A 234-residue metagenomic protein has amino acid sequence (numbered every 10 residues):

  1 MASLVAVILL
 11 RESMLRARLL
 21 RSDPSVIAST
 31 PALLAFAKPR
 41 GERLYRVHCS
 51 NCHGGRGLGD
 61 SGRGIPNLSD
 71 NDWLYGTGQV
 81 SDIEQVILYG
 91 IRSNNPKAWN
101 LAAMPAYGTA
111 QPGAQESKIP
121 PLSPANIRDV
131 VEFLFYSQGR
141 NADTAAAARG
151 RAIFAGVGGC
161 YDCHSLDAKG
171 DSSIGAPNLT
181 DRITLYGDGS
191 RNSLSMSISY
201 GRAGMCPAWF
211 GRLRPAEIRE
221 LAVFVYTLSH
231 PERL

Functional and structural regions predicted by a protein language model:
M1-R11: Hydrophobic membrane-insertion alpha-helices, especially the h-region of bacterial N-terminal signal peptides
A17-L44, K118, N126-A155: Electrostatic cytochrome c docking/interface patches
S29, F36-Y75, Q79-N94: Membrane-proximal soluble helical/coiled-coil segments that couple transmembrane anchors to catalytic or regulatory
L34-L58, I83-E84, A142-D167, S195-Y200: Sequence/structural segment immediately N-terminal to covalent heme-attachment motifs in c-type and related
S69-L134, S173-I174, N178-H230: Extracytoplasmic electron-transfer domains, predominantly the class I c-type cytochrome c fold
